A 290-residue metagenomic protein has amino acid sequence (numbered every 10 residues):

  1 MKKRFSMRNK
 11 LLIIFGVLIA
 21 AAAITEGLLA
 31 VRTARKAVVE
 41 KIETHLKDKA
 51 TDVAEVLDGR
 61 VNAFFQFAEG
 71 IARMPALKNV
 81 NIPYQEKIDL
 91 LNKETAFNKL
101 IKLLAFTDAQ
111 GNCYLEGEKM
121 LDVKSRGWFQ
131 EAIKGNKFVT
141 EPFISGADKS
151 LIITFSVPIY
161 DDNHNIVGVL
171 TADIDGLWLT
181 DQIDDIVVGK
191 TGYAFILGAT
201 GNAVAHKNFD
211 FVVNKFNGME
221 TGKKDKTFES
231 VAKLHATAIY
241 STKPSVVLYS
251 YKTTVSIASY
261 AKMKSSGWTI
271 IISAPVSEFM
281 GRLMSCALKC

Functional and structural regions predicted by a protein language model:
F5-P83, K93-L100: Juxtamembrane extracytoplasmic/periplasmic/luminal helical "stalk" adjacent to the first N-terminal
L12-A20, R32, T269-I271, V276-C290: Cytoplasm-proximal transmembrane signaling helix
I71, T107-K119, G201-K207, S259-Y260: Amphipathic coiled-coil signal-relay and dimerization helices
I82, I88-L91, E116-S145, D210-L248: Extracytoplasmic/periplasmic sensor domains and loops in membrane signaling proteins
T95-L103, T107-I186, K190-Y193, L248-S250: Extracytoplasmic/periplasmic ligand-binding sensor regions of membrane-associated signaling proteins
F143, V157, A261-M263, S277: Output-coupling edge of small sensory domains
T154, V169-T171, K262, T269-S273: Short hydrophobic beta-strand segments that form the core of ligand-binding sensory/regulatory domains
D162, W178-I270, F279-M280: Intrinsic low-complexity, intrinsically disordered coil/linker regions enriched in small/polar and charged residues
